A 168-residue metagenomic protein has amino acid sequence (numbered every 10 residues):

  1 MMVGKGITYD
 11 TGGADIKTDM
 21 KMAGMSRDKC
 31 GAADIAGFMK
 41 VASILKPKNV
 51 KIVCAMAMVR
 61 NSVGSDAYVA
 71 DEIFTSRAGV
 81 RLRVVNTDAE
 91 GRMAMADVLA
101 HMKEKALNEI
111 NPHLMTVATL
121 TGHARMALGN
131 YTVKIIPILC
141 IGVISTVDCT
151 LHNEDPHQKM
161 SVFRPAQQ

Functional and structural regions predicted by a protein language model:
M1-Q168: A generic structural signal for tightly packed, nonpolar segments enriched in small/aliphatic residues
